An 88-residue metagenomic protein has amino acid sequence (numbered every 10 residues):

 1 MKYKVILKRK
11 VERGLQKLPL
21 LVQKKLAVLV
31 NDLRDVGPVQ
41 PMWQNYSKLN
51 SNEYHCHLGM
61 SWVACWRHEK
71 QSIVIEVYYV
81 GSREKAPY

Functional and structural regions predicted by a protein language model:
M1-R9, R13-K17, L21, Y54-Y88: Enriched for short, Lys/Arg-rich terminal
K10-P41: N-terminal first-folded block
A27-L29, K48, V80, Y88: Short amphipathic alpha-helical "recognition" segments used for binding
N31-H57: A short, surface-exposed loop/turn module that caps and links secondary-structure elements
